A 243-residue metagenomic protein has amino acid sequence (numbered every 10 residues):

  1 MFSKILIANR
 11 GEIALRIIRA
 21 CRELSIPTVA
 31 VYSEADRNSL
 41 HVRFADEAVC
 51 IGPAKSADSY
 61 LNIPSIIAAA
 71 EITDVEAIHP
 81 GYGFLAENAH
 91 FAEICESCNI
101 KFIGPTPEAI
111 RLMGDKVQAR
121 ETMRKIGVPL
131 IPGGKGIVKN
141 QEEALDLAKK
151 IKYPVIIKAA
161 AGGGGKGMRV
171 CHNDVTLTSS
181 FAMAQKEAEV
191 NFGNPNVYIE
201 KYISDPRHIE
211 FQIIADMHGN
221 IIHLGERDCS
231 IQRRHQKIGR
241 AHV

Functional and structural regions predicted by a protein language model:
M1-R240: N-terminal beta-alpha lobe that positions the nucleotide/phosphoryl donor in ATP/NTP-coupled carboxylate activation
